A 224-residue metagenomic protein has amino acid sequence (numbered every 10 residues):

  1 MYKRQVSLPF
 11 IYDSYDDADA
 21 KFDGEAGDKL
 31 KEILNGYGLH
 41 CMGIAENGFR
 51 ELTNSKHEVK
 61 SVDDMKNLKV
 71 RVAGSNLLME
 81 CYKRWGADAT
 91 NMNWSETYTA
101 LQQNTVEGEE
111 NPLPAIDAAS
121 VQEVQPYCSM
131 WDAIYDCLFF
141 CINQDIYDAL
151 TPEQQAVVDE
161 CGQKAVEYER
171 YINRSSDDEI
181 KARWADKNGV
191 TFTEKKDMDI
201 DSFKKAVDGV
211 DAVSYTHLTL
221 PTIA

Functional and structural regions predicted by a protein language model:
K3-D17, A26, L34-L218, A224: N-terminal secretory/targeting leader peptides
